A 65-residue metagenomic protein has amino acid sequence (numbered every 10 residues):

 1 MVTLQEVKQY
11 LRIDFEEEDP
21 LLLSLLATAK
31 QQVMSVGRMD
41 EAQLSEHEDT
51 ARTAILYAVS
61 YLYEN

Functional and structural regions predicted by a protein language model:
M1-N65: Divalent metal-cofactor coordination and adjacent catalytic microenvironments
